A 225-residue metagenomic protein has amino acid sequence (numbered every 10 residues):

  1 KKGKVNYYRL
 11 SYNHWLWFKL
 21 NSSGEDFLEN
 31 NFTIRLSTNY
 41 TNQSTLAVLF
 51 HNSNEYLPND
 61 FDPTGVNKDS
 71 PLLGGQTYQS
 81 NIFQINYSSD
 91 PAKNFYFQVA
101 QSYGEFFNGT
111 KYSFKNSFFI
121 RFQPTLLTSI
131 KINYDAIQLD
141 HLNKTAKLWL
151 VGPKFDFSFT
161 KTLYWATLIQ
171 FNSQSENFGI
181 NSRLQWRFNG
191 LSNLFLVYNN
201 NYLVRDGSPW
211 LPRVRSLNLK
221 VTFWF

Functional and structural regions predicted by a protein language model:
K1-F225: Exposed, low-structure sequence patches enriched in small/polar residues
